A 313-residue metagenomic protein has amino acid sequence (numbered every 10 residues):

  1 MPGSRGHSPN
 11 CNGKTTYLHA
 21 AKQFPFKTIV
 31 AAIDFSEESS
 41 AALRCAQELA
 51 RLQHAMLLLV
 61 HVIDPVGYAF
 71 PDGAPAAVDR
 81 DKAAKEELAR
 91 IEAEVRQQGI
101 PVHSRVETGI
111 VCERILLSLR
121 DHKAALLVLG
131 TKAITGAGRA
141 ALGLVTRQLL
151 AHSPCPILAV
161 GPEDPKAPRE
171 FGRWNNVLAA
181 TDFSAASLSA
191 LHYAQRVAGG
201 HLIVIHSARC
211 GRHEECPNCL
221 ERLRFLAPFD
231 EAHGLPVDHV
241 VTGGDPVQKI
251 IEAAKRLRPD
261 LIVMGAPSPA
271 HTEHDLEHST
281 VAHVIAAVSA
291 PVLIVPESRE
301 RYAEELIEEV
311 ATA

Functional and structural regions predicted by a protein language model:
M1-F24, E38, A76, A93-L127 (+7 more regions): Structural beta-alpha unit
M1-S39, I100, L126-T131, A141 (+5 more regions): Intrinsically disordered or low-complexity boundary/linker segments at protein termini and domain junctions
N10-A20, R44, E48, L52 (+5 more regions): Acidic, proline/glycine-rich short linear motifs
E48-Q53, R196-H201, A286-V288: Short, conserved loop/helix-junction motifs that constitute active-site signature segments in enzyme catalytic cores
L58-V60, H103-E107, L158, I203-I205 (+2 more regions): General small-molecule cofactor/ligand-binding pocket signal
A141-V145, N218, R222, D275-V281: Charged helix-capping and loop-helix junction motifs
